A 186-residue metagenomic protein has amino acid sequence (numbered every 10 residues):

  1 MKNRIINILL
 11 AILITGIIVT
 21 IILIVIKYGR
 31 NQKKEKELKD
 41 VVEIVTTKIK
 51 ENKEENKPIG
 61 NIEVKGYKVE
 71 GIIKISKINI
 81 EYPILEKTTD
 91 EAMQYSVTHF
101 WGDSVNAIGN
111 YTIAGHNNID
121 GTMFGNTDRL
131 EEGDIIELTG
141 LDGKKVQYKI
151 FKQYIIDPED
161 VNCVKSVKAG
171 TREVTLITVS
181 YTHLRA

Functional and structural regions predicted by a protein language model:
K2-R185: Solvent-exposed, non-transmembrane regions of membrane-associated and secreted proteins
